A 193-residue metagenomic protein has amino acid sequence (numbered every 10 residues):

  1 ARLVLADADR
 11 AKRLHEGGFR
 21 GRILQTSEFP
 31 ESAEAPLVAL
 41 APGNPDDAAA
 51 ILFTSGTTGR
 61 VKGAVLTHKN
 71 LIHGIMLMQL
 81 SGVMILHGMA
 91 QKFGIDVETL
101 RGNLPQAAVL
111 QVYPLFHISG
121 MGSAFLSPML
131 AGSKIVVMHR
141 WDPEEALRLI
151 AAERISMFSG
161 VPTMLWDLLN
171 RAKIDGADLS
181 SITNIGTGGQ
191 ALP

Functional and structural regions predicted by a protein language model:
A1-A33, V38: Structural core segment of the AMP-binding/adenylate-forming
A1-L5, K62-V65, Q111, K134-R140: Short beta-strand->loop structural element characteristic of the AMP-binding/adenylate-forming
V4, A48, T54-T57, L71 (+5 more regions): Conserved S/T- and glycine-rich ATP-binding loop of Class I adenylate-forming
A6-R13, Y113, W141-E144, I155-P193: Adenylate-forming
F19-I23, S133, S180-T183: A short helix->loop->beta-strand "cap" motif at the edges of active sites that frequently abuts
A35-F53, R60, V65, L100-A108: Conserved pre-ATP/AMP-binding loop-to-beta segment of ANL
T57, G132, G189: Conserved G/P- and acidic residue-centered "switch" motifs that form tight phosphate/ATP-binding loops in soluble
I72-A108, F116-S156, R171: Conserved AMP-binding/adenylation subdomain of ANL enzymes
